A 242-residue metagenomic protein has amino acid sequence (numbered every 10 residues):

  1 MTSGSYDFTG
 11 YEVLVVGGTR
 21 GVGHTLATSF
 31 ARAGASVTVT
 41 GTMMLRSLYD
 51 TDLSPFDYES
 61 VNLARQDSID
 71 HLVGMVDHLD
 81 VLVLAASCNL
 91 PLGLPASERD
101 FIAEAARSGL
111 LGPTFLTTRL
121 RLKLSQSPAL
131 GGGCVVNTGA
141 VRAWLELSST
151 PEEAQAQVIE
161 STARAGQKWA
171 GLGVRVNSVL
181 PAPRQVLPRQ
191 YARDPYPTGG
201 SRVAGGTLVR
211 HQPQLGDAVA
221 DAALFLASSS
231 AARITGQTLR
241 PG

Functional and structural regions predicted by a protein language model:
E12, T19-R20: Conserved glycine-rich cofactor-binding loop
D52-D67: Rossmann-fold cofactor-recognition segment
L53, P181-L208, P213: A glycine/serine/threonine-rich, flexible loop-to-helix segment that serves as the NAD(P) cofactor-binding "lid"
G74, A86-E104, Q126-G131, Q190-A192: Conserved mid-core segment of classical short-chain dehydrogenase/reductases
P95-A96, E104, S125-G171, P181-V186: Catalytic loop of short-chain dehydrogenase/reductase
A170, R175, R233-G236: Short, small/polar-rich loop/turn modules that mediate ligand/substrate recognition or access, typified
Q212-G242: C-terminal substrate-recognition "lid" of short-chain dehydrogenase/reductases
